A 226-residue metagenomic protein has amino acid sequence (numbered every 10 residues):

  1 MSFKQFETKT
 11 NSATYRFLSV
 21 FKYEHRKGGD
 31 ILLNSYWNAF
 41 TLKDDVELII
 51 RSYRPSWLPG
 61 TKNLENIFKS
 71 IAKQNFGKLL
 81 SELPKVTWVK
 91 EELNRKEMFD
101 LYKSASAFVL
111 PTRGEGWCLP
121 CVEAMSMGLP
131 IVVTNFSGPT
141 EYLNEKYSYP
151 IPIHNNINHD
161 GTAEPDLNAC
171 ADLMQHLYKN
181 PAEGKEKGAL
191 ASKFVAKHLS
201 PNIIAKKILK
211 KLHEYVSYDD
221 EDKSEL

Functional and structural regions predicted by a protein language model:
K9-K27, L33-Y36, L48-I50: Conserved donor-binding/catalytic core segment of Leloir-type glycosyltransferases
T61-K96: Nucleotide-activated donor-binding/catalytic signature segment of Leloir-type glycosyltransferases, i.e., the conserved
F99-A105: Short alpha-helical donor nucleotide-sugar binding micro-motif in glycosyltransferases
R113: Aromatic "clamp/platform" in nucleotide-sugar-dependent glycosyltransferases that forms part of the donor/acceptor
P130-V133, Y149-P150: Short hydrophobic beta-strand element within catalytic cores of glycosyltransferases and related nucleotide-activated
T140-H176: Change "using UDP/GDP/dTDP sugars" to "using nucleotide sugars
H176, E183-K197, E214: A short, well-ordered alpha-helix in the C-terminal region of glycosyltransferases
P201-L226: C-terminal alpha-helical cap of glycosyltransferases
